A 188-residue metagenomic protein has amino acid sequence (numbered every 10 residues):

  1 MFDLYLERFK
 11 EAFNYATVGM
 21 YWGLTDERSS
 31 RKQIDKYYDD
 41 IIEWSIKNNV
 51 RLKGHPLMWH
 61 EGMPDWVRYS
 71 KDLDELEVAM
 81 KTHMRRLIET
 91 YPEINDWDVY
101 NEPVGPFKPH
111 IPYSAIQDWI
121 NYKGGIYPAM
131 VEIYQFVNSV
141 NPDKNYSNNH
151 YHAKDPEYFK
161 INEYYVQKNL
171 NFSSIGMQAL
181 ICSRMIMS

Functional and structural regions predicted by a protein language model:
M1-L6, A115-S188: Noncatalytic carbohydrate-binding groove/subsite architecture in carbohydrate-active enzymes
F2-K10, R31-I34: Short, polar loop/linker segments at the starts of domains and inter-domain junctions
E11, Y15-S29, Y38-Y146, Y151: Substrate-binding cleft and catalytic face of glycoside hydrolase catalytic domains, especially the flexible beta-alpha
K32-Y38, M187-S188: Charged helix-capping and loop-helix junction motifs
